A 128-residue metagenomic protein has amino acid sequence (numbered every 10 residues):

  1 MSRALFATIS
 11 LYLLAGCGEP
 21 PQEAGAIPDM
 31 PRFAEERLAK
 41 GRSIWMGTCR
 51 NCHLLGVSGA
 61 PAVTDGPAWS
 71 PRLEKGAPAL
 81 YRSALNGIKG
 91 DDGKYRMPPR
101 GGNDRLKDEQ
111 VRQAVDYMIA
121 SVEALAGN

Functional and structural regions predicted by a protein language model:
M1-F6: Bacterial N-terminal signal peptides that target proteins for export
L13-G16: C-terminal motif of bacterial Sec signal peptides marking the signal peptidase cleavage site
G18-P20, C52-S58, L85, I119-E123: Detector for the c-type heme attachment site
P21-S43, S58-P71: Electrostatic cytochrome c docking/interface patches
R42-I44, A124-G127: Short sequence/structural segments immediately N-terminal
S43-L54, P78-N86, R96, R112-D116: C-type cytochrome heme c attachment motif
L54-R82, G102: Gly/Gly-Pro-rich "capping" loops immediately C-terminal to redox-active cysteine motifs in periplasmic/lumenal
S83-R112, M118, L125-N128: Axial heme c-ligation environment in periplasmic c-type cytochrome domains
